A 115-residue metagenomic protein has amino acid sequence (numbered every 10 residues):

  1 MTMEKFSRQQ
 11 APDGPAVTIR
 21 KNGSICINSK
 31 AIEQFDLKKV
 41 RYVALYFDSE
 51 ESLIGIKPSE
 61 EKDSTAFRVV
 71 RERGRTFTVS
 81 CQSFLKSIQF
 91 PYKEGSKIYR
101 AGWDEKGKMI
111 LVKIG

Functional and structural regions predicted by a protein language model:
M1-S24, K30-G115: Long, contiguous, secondary-structure-rich segments that constitute the structural scaffold of globular domains
